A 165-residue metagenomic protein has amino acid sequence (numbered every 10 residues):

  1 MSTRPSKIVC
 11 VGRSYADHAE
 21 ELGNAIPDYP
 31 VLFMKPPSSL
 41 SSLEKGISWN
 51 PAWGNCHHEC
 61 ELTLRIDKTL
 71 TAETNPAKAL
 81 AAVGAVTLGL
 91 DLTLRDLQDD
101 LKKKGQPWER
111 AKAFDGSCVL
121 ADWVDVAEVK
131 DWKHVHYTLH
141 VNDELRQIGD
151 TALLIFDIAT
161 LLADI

Functional and structural regions predicted by a protein language model:
M1-I165: Catalytic-core "active-site belt" of small-molecule-metabolizing enzymes, emphasizing His/Asp/Glu-rich regions
